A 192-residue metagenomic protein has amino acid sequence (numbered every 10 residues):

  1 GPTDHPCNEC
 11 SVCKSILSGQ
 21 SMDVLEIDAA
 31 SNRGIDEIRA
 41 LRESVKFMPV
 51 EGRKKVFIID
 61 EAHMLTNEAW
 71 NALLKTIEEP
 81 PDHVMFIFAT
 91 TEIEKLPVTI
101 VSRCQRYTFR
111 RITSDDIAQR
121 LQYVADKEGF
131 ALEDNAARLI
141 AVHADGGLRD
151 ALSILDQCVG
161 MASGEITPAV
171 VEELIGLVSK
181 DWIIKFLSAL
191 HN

Functional and structural regions predicted by a protein language model:
G1-R106, V124: P-loop/Walker A NTP-binding region and its immediately flanking N-terminal helices in P-loop NTPase folds
N8, S15-M22, A40, R53 (+1 more regions): Extended, largely alpha-helical regulatory/partner-binding modules appended to the mid-to-C-terminal parts
